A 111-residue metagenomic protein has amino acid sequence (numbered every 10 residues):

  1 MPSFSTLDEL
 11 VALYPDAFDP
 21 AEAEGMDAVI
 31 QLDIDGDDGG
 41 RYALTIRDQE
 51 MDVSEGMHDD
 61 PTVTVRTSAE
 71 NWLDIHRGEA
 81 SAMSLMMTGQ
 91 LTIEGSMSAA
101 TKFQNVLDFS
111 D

Functional and structural regions predicted by a protein language model:
M1-D111: Feature captures hydrophobic
